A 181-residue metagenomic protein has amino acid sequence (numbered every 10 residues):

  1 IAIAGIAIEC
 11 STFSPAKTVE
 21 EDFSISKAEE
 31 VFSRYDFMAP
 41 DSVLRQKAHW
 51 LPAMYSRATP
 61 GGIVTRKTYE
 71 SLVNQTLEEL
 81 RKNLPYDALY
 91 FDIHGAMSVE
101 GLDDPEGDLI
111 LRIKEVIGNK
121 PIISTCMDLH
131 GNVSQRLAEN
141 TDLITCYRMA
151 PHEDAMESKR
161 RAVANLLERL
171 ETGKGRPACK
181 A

Functional and structural regions predicted by a protein language model:
I1-V43: N-terminal amphipathic/basic leader segments beginning at the initiator methionine
A2, I6-E9, P15, R66-V73 (+1 more regions): Active-site histidine-anchored catalytic micro-motif
D22-E29, M54-I63, I93-G95: Glycine-/proline-rich flexible loop or hinge segments
A39-L51, V116-N119: A structural motif corresponding to the C-terminal end of an alpha-helix and its immediate exit/capping segment
R45-P60, V64-L80: Low-complexity, highly charged intrinsically disordered N-terminal segments that act as targeting/localization
L170-A181: Internal, active-site/partner-interface "lid" segment
